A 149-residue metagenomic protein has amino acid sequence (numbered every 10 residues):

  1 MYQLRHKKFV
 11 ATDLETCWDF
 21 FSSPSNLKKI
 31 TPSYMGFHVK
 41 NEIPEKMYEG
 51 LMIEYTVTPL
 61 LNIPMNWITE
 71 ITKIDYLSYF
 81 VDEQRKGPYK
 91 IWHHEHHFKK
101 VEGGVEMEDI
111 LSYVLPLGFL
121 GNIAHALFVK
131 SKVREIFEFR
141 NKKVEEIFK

Functional and structural regions predicted by a protein language model:
M1-Y48: Hydrophobic ligand-binding cavity/cleft-lining segments
Q3-R5, P64-I68, I91-H94: Short, surface-exposed coil-to-beta transition loops
R5-A11, H38, T56, E70 (+2 more regions): Generic structural detector for well-ordered beta-strands
V10-T12, V57-L61, K73, P88 (+1 more regions): Beta-strand elements of well-folded, non-transmembrane domains
D13-L14, K46, T72-Y79, H97-E106: A short, structured loop/turn motif at beta-sheet edges
T16-F21, L27, I53-Y55, I71 (+3 more regions): Hydrophobic pocket/interface hotspot
V39-K86, F139-I147: Glycine-rich portal/gate segments that line the openings of hydrophobic small-molecule binding cavities
Q84-E135: Beta-strand/loop substructures that line and gate deep hydrophobic ligand-binding cavities in soluble
